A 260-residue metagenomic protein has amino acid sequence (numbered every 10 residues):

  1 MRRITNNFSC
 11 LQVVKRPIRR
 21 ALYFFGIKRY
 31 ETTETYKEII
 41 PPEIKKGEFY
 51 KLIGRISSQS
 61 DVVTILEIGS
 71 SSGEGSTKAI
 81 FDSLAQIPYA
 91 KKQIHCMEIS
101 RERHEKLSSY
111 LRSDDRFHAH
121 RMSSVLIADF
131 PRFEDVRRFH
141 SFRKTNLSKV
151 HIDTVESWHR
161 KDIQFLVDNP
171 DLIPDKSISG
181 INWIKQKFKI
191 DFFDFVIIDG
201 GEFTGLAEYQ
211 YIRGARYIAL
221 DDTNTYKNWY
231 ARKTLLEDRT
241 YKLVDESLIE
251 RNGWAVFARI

Functional and structural regions predicted by a protein language model:
M1-A219, T223-I260: A short alpha-helical cap/connector motif
